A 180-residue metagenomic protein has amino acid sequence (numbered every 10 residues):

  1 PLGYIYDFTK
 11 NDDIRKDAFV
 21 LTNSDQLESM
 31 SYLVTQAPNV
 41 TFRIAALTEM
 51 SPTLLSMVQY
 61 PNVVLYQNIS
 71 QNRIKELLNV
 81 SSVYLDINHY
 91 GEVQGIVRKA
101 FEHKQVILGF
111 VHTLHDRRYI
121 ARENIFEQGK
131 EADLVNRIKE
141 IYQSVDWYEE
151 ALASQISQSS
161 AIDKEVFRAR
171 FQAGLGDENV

Functional and structural regions predicted by a protein language model:
Y4-S56: Conserved catalytic-core segment of nucleotide-activated headgroup transferases in glycan assembly
P52-I69: Nucleotide-activated donor-binding/catalytic signature segment of Leloir-type glycosyltransferases, i.e., the conserved
R73, N88-V93, L114: Active-site donor-sugar recognition loop in glycosyltransferases
K75, V97-E102, D116: Short alpha-helical segment that forms part of, or immediately flanks, the ligand-binding pocket in carbohydrate-active
N79-E92, Q105: Acidic donor-binding loop of glycosyltransferase active sites
V106-V111: Short hydrophobic beta-strand element within catalytic cores of glycosyltransferases and related nucleotide-activated
D116-E140: Change "using UDP/GDP/dTDP sugars" to "using nucleotide sugars
G129, Y142-V180: A charged, aromatic-enriched C-terminal amphipathic alpha-helix characteristic of glycosyltransferases across folds
